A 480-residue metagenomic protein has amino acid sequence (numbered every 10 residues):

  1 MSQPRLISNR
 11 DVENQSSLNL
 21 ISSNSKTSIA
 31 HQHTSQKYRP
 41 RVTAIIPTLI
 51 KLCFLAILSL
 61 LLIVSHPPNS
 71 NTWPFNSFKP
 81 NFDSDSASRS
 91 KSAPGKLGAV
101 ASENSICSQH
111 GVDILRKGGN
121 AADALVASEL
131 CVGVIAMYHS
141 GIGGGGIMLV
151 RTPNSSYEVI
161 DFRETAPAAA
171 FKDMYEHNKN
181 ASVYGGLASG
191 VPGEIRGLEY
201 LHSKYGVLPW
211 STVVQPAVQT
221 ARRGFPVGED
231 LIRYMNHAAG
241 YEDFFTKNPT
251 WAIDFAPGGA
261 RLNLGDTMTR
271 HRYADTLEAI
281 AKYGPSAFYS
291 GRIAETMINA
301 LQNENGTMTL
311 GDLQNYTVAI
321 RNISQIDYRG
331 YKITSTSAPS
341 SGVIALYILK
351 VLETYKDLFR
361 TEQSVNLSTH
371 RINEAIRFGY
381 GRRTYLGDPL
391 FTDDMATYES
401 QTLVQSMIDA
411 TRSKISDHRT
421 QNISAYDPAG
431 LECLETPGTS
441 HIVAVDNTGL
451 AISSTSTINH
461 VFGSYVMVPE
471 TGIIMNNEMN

Functional and structural regions predicted by a protein language model:
M1-I45: Short, low-complexity, Lys/Arg-enriched N-terminal segments of secretory-pathway carbohydrate enzymes
A30-N69: N-terminal signal-anchor transmembrane helix specifying type II single-pass membrane topology of secretory-pathway
K51-L52, I63-Y283, F288-S340, S413-R419: Noncatalytic scaffold domains of N-terminal-nucleophile
F78-K79, D357-I458, T471: Internal maturation/activation junctions in enzymes
T165, N459-V461: A short acidic/small-residue loop/turn micro-motif
A170, V461-N476: A short, polar/charged loop-to-alpha-helix boundary motif
V343: Flexible, polar/acidic helix-loop-strand segments at domain edges
